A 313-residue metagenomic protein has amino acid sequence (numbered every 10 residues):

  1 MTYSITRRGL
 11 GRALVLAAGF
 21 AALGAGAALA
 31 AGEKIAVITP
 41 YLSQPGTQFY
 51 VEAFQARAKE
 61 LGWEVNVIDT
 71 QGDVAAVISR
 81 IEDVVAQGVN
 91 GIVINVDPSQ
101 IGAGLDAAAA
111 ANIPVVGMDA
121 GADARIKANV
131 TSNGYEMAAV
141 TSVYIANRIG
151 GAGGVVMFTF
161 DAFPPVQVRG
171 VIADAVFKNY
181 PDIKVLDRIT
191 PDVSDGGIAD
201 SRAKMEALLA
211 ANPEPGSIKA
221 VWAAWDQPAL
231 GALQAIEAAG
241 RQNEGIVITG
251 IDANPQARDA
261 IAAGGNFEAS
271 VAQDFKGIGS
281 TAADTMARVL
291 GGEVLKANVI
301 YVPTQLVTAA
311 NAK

Functional and structural regions predicted by a protein language model:
T2-Y3, L29-K313: A residue-level marker of the well-folded mature domains of exported/periplasmic proteins
T6-V15: N-terminal export leaders
G11, F20, V140-V143: Short N-terminal or domain-adjacent regulatory/targeting segments
F20-L29: C-terminal segment of classical bacterial N-terminal signal peptides
